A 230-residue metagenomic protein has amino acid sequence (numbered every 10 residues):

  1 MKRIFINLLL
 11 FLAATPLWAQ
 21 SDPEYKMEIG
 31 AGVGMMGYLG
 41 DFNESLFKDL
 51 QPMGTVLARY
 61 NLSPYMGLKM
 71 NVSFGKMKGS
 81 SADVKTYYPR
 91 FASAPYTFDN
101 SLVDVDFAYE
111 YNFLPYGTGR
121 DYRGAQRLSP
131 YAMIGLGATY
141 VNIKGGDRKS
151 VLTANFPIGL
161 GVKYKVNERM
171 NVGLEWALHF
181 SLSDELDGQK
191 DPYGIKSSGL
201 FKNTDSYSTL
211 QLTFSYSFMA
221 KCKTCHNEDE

Functional and structural regions predicted by a protein language model:
Q20-R59, Q211, S215-C222: Short glycine/proline- and aromatic-enriched beta-strand/turn motifs that initiate or cap beta-hairpins
E24, N61-Y65, L114-Y116, K165-N167 (+1 more regions): Outer-membrane beta-barrel channels and translocator barrels
Y25, K48-P52, S101-V105, Q126-L128 (+2 more regions): Residues that define the transmembrane beta-barrel architecture of outer-membrane proteins
A31-M35, V56-Y60, M70, F107-Y111 (+4 more regions): Residues on the lipid-exposed face of transmembrane beta-strands in outer-membrane beta-barrel proteins
M36-G40, G75-G79, L114, G137-I143 (+2 more regions): Structural signature of outer-membrane beta-barrel domains
L39-E44, F91-T97, K144-R148, S197-L200: Extracellular loop and loop/strand-boundary signature of outer-membrane beta-barrel proteins
M66-G145: Gram-negative (and chloroplast) outer-membrane scaffold detector with strong preference for beta-barrel transmembrane
L102, N167-E230: Predominantly the C-terminal beta-signal and adjacent terminal strand-loop region of outer-membrane beta-barrel
